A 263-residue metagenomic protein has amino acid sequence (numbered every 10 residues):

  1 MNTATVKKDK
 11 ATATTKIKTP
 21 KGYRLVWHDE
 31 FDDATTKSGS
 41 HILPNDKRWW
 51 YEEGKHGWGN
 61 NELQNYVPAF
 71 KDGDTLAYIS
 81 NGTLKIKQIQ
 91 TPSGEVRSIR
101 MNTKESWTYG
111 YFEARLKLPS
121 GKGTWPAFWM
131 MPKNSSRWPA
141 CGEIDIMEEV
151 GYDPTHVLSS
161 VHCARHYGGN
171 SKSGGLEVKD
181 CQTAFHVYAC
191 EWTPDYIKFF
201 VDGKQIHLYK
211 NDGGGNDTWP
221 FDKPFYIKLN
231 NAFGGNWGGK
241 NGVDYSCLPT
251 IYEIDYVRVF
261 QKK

Functional and structural regions predicted by a protein language model:
T3-K263: GH16 jelly-roll
